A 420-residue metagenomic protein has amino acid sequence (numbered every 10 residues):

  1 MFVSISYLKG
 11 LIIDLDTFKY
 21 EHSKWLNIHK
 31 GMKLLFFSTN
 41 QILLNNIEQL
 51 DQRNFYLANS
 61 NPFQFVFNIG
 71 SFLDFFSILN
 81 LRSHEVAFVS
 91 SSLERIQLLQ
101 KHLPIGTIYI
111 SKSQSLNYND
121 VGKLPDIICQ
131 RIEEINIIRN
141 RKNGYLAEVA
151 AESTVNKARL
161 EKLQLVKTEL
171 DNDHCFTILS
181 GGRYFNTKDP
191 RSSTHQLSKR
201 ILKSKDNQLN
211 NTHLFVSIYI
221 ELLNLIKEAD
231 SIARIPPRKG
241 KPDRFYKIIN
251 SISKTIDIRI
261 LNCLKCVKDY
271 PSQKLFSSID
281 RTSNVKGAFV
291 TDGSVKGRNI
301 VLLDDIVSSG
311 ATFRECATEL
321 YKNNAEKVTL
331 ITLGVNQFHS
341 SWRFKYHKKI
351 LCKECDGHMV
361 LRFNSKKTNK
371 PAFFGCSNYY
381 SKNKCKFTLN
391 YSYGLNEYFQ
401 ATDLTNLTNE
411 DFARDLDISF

Functional and structural regions predicted by a protein language model:
M1-W25, L35, Q64-A87, S92-L160 (+1 more regions): Asp-based, Mg2+/Mn2+-dependent phosphohydrolase catalytic module
F18-W25, F76-E85, E94-S113, P271-K349: PRPP/pyrophosphate-binding module of the type I phosphoribosyltransferase fold
K30-V66, P242-R259: Substrate-recognition/cap helix-loop segment adjacent to the acidic, metal-dependent catalytic center of Asp-based
A87, K227-R238: Short glycine-rich phosphate-binding loop at a beta-alpha junction
N140-S231, C266-S294: Active-site-facing substrate-recognition patch
C352-C355, C376: Short cysteine-rich clusters marking metal-coordination/redox-active sites
F363-G375, Y380: Short linker/helix segments within small regulatory modules
N378-L404: Short metal-binding segments enriched for Cys and/or His
